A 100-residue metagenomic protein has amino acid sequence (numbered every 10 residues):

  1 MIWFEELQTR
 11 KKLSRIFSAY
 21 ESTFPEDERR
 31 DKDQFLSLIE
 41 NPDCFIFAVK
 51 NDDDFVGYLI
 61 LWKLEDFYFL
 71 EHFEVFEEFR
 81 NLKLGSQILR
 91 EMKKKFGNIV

Functional and structural regions predicted by a protein language model:
M1-R30: Short amphipathic alpha-helix that is part of the acyltransferase structural core
F24-D52, I60: Active-site rim helix/loop that mediates acceptor-substrate recognition in acyltransferases
A48, D54-W62, F67-E74: Conserved beta-strand in the GNAT
V75, N81-K94: Conserved acetyl-CoA-binding loop-helix of GNAT-fold acetyltransferases
K94-V100: Conserved GNAT acetyl-CoA-binding A-motif
